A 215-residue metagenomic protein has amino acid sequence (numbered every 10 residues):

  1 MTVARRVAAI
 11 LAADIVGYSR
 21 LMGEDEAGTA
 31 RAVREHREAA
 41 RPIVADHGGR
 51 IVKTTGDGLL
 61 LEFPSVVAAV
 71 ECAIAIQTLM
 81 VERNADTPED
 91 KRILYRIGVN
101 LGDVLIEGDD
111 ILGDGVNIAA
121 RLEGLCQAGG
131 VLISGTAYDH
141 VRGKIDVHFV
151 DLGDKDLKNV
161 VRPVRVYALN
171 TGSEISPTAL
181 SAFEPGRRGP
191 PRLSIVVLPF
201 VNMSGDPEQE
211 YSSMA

Functional and structural regions predicted by a protein language model:
M1-A215: Cytosolic linker/terminal segments flanking nucleotidyl-cyclase catalytic modules
